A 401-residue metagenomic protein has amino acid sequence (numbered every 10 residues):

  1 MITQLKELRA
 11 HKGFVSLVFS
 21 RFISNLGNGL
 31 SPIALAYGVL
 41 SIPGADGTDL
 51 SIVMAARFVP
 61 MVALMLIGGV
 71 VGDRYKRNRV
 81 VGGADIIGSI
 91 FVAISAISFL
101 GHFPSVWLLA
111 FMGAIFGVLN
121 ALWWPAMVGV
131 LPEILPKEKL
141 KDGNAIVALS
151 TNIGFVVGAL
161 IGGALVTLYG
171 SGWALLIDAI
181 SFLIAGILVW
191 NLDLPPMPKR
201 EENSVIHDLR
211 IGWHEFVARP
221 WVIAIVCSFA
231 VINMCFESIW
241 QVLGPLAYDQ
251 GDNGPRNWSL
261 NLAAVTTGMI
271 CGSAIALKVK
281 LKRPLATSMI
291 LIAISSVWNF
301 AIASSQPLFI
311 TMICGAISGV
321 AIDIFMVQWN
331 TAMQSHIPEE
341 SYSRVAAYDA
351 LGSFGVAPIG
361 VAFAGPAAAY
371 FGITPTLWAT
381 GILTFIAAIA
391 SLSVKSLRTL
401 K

Functional and structural regions predicted by a protein language model:
M1-F14, L194-C227: Juxtamembrane intracellular "pre-TM" segments in multi-pass secondary transporters
V15-P32, M54-G72, K76-F91, L108-V166 (+5 more regions): Substrate-agnostic recognition of the 12-TM MFS/MFS-like secondary transporter fold
F22, I33-A34, L168-L176, H214-S273 (+1 more regions): A single, central transmembrane helix in multi-pass transporters
I33-P43, A96-G101, V157-I177, D249-G251 (+1 more regions): Transmembrane alpha-helix termini and helix-breaking/packing motifs in multi-pass membrane transporters
A34, G44-M54, A145, P255-L262 (+1 more regions): Small-residue hotspots at the loop-to-helix junctions and early N-terminal turns of transmembrane alpha-helices
G44, K76, S98-F99, F103 (+1 more regions): Helix-breaking motifs and short loop linkers at transmembrane-helix boundaries and internal kinks in secondary membrane
V62-A63, R74, N78-V80, I94 (+3 more regions): C-terminal transmembrane bundle of multi-pass solute transporters/carriers
G129, E133, L175-S204, L392-K401: Helix-loop junctions on the cytosolic side of multi-pass membrane transporters, especially the intracellular loop
